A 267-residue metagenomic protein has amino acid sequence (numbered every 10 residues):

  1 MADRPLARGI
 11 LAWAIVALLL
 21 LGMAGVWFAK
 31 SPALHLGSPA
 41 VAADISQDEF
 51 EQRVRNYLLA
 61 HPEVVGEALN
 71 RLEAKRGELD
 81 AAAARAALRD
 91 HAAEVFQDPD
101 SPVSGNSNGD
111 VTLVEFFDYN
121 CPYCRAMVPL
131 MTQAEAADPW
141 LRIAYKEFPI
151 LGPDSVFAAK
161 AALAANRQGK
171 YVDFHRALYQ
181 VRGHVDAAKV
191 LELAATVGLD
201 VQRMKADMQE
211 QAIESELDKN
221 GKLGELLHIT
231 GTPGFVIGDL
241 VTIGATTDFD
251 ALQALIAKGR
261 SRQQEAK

Functional and structural regions predicted by a protein language model:
A2-E51, R55, E192-K267: C-terminal cap of thioredoxin/glutaredoxin-like
D48-R76: Alpha-helical, heptad-rich or low-complexity scaffold/stalk segments that mediate oligomerization or tethering
E49, N70-R71, S107-N108, P122 (+1 more regions): Hydrophobic, well-ordered secondary-structure scaffolds
P62, E67-N70, H175-A177, R203-D207: Surface-exposed patches in mature extracellular/periplasmic domains of secreted proteins
V65-V95: N-proximal helix/coil linker or "cap" segments that precede and/or mark the start of modular domains
A74-K75, V181-H184, T196, Q211-E214: A short structural micro-motif
A93-V111, E135-A136: A short beta-strand-turn-helix
V114, Y119-N120, R125-D200, K205 (+3 more regions): Structural alpha/beta surface segment adjacent to cysteine/selenocysteine redox centers across thiol/disulfide enzymes
